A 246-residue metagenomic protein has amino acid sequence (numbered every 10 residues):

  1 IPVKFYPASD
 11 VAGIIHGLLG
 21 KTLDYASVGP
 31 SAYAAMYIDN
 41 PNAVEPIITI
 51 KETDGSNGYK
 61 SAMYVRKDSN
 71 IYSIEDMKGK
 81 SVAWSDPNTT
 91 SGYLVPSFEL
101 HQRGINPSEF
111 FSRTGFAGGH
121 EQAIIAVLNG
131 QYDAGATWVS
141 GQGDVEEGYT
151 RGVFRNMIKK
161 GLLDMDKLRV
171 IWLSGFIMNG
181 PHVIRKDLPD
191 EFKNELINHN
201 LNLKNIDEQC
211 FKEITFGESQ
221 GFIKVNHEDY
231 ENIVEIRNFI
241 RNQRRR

Functional and structural regions predicted by a protein language model:
I1-A34: Extracytoplasmic small-molecule ligand-binding "clamshell" domains of the periplasmic binding protein/Venus flytrap
L18-L19, M77, V127-L128: Hydrophobic residues within well-ordered alpha-helices
D24-Y25, P46, D133-A134: Short, Asp-centered acidic motifs that coordinate Mg2+ and/or phosphate in catalytic or ligand-binding sites
P30-Y33, P41, E52, R66-S69 (+3 more regions): Solvent-exposed coil/turn segments that connect beta secondary-structure elements in extracytoplasmic/periplasmic
A43-S56, K167-L173: A structural signal for short loop-to-beta-strand junctions that line the ligand-binding cleft of periplasmic/secreted
V65-D86: Flexible hinge/capping segments at coil-to-helix
S81-A83, P87-P189: Pocket-lining segment of extracytoplasmic ligand-binding domains
I184-R246: An extracytoplasmic/periplasmic, membrane-proximal ligand-sensing/linker region
